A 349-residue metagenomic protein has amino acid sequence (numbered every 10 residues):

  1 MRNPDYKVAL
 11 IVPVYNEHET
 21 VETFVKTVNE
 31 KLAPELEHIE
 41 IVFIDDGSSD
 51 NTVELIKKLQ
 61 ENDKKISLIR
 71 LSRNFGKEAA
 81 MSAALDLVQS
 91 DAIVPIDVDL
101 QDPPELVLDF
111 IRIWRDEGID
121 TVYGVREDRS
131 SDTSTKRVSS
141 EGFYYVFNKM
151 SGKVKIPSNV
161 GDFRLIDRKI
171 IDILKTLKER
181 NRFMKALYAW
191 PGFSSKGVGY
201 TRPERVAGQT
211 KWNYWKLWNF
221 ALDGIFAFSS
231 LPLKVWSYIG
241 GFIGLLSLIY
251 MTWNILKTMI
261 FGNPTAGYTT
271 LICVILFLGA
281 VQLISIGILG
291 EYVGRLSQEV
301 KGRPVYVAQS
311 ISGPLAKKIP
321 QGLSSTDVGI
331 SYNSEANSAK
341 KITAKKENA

Functional and structural regions predicted by a protein language model:
M1-D5, M150, F183-A349: Hydrophobic helical membrane-anchoring modules
M1-T133, S338, N348: Structured catalytic core of nucleotide-sugar glycosyltransferases
N3-D5, L36, V88, S158 (+3 more regions): A generic fold-level signal
P13, L71-R73, R164, S237 (+2 more regions): Short conserved micro-motifs on helix faces and helix-strand junctions that flank and scaffold key functional residues
N16-E19, Q101, E105, K175 (+3 more regions): Residues in soluble alpha-helical coiled-coils and helical-bundle/repeat scaffolds
V28, A84, D99, V122 (+5 more regions): Residue-level signature of catalytic and energy-coupling elements of molecular machines, predominantly ATP/GTP-dependent
K65-R73, K77-L87, P104-L187, P203-L222: Acceptor/aglycone-binding surface of glycosyltransferases and processive sugar-polymer synthases
